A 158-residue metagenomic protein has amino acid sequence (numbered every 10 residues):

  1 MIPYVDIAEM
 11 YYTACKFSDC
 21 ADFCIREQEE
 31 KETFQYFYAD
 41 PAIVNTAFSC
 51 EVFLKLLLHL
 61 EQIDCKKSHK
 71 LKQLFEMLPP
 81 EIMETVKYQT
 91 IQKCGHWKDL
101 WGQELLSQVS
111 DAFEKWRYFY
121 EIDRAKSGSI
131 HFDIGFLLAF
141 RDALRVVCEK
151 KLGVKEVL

Functional and structural regions predicted by a protein language model:
M1-A8, Y12, Q62-L158: Long, charged low-complexity segments
M1-P41, L57-L58: Charged alpha-helical initiation segments
Y12-R26, F48-V52, D111-E114, D142 (+1 more regions): Generic structural signal for well-ordered, non-membrane alpha-helices
Q28-E29, F37-A39, I43, I91-C94 (+1 more regions): Sparse, context-dependent recognition of short Cys/His-centered cofactor- or disulfide-binding micro-motifs
Y38, N45, K67-K70: Short, conserved alpha-helical segments within structured domains
A42-L57: Extended, hydrophobic/aromatic-rich amphipathic alpha-helical segments that build helical scaffolds
